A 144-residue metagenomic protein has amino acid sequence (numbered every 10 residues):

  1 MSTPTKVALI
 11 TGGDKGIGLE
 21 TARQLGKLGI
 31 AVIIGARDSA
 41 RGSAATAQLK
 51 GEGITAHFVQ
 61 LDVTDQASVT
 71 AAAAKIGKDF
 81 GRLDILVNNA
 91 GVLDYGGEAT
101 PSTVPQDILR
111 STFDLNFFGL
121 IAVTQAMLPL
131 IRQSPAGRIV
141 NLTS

Functional and structural regions predicted by a protein language model:
S2-I33: Canonical Rossmann dinucleotide-binding motif of NAD(H)/NADP(H)-dependent dehydrogenases/reductases, specifically
T5-K6, R82-L83, I131-S144: Active-site loop of short-chain dehydrogenase/reductase
L28-A44: Conserved glycine-rich Rossmann-like NAD(P)H-binding loop of the short-chain dehydrogenase/reductase
S39-A40, V59-A74, L120: The beta1-alpha1 cofactor-binding region of Rossmann-like NAD(H)/NADP(H)-dependent oxidoreductases
A71-A74, K78, G97-D114: Active-site Tyr-X3-Lys motif and surrounding loop/helix of classical short-chain dehydrogenase/reductase
N89-G97: Conserved NAD(P)H cofactor-binding loop of Rossmann-fold oxidoreductase domains
T124-Q125: A short, exposed helix-loop element centered on a Lys and neighboring polar residues
